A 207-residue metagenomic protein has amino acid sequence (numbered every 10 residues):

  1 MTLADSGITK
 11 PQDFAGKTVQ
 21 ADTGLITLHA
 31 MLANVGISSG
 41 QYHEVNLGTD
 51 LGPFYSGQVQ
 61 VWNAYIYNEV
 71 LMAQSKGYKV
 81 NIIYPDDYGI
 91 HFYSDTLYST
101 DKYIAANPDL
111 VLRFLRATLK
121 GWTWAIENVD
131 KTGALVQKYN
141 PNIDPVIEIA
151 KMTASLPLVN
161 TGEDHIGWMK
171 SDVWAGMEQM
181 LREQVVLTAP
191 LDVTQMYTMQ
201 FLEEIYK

Functional and structural regions predicted by a protein language model:
T2-K76, F92-S94, D172-G176: Bilobed "Venus flytrap"/periplasmic-binding protein-like clamshell domains and structurally analogous long
L3, Y84, T100, K170 (+1 more regions): Helix N-cap / beta->alpha transition motif
T9, S38-Q41, K79, N142-D144 (+1 more regions): Short coil/loop linkers at secondary-structure junctions
K17-T18, V136, N140, Q200: A general structural motif at alpha-helix termini
T23, Q41, N63, I82 (+2 more regions): A generic structural-conservation signal
T49-N142: Pocket-lining segment of extracytoplasmic ligand-binding domains
A105-V186: Secondary-structure end/capping motifs
W174-K207: Conserved C-terminal helix/tail region of periplasmic/extracytoplasmic solute-binding proteins
